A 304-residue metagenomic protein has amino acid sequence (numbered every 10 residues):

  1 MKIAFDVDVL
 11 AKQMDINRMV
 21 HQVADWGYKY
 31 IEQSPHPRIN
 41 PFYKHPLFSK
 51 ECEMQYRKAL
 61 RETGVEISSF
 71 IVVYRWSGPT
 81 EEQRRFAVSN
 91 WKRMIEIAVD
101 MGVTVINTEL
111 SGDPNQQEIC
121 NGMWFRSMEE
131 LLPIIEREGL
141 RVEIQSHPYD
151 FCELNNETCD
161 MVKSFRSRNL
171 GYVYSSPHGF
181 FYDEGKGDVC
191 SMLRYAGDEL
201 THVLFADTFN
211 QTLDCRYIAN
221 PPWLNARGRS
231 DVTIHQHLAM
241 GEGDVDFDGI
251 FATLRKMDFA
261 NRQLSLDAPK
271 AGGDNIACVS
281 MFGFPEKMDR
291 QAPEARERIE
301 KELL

Functional and structural regions predicted by a protein language model:
K2-D8, R18, E129-D244, L304: Acidic/histidine-rich catalytic cores of soluble enzymes
I3-V7, I31-Q33, I67-V72, I106-T108 (+5 more regions): Hydrophobic faces of well-ordered beta-strands that scaffold small-molecule active sites in alpha/beta enzyme cores
V9-A11, P35-P37, V73-W76, L110-P114 (+5 more regions): Active-site-proximal loop/turn and secondary-structure-junction residues that shape catalytic pockets, frequently
K12-V23, R85-E96, G185-L193, F247: Short, acidic/polar
I16-P37, D100-T104: Catalytic domains of carbohydrate-active enzymes, especially glycoside hydrolases
N17, A59-T63, W76-Y174, R290-Q291 (+2 more regions): Active-site acidic/histidine proton-transfer and metal-coordination neighborhood in alpha/beta enzyme cores
V20-D25, L47-S69, K92-G102, E129-R137 (+4 more regions): Acidic (Asp/Glu)-rich catalytic clusters
E32-L60, S111-Q116: Glycine-rich, proline-tolerant flexible connector loops at the mouths of alpha/beta enzymes
